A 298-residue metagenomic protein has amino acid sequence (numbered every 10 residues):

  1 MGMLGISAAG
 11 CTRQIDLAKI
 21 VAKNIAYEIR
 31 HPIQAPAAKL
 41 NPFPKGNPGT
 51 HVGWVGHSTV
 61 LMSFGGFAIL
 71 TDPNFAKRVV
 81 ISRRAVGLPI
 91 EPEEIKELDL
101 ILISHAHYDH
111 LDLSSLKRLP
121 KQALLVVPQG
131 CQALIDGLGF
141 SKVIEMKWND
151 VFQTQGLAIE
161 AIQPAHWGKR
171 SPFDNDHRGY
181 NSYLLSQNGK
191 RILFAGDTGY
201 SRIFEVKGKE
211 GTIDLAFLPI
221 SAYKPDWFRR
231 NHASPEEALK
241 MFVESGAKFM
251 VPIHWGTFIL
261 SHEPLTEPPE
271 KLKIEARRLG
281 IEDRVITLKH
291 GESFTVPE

Functional and structural regions predicted by a protein language model:
M1-G10: N-terminal export signals
T12-I15, L100, L124-V126, G130-L134 (+1 more regions): Cap/insert and terminal regions of metallo-dependent hydrolase folds
Y27-N47, P128-K190, K271-P297: Metallo-beta-lactamase
I33-K45, V55, T59-I103, L113-R118 (+3 more regions): Pre-active-site segment of Zn-dependent metallo-hydrolases
M62, D72, H105, D112 (+5 more regions): Divalent metal-coordination and catalytic microenvironments
P73-F75, H105-A106, P164-A165, G196-T198 (+2 more regions): Active-site metal-binding loops of divalent metal-dependent hydrolases
P89-F152, I162-Q163: Active-site HxH/HxHxD metal-binding segment of metal-dependent hydrolases
I95, L113-L125, G156-L157, K169 (+3 more regions): Mobile, glycine- and charge-enriched loop segments and immediately flanking short secondary-structure elements within
